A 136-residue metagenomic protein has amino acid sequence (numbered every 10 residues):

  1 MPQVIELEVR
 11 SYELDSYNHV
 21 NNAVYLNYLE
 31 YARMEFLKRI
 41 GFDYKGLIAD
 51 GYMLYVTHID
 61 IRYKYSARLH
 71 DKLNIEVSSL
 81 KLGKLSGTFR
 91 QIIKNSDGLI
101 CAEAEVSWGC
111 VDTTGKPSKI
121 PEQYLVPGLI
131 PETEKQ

Functional and structural regions predicted by a protein language model:
M1-F36: Catalytic strand-loop segment that frames the active site of acyl-thioester-processing enzymes
Q3-I5, K38, R68-L69, L80-Q136: HotDog/MaoC-like acyl-thioester-processing domains
E6-V9, D60-R62, S107: Generic structural detector for well-ordered beta-strands
R39-D43: Short, surface-exposed acidic-centric catalytic microdomains
L47-L54: Short, basic/aromatic beta-hairpin or loop at an interaction surface
T57-Y63, I75-E76, T88-F89: Short structured motifs
